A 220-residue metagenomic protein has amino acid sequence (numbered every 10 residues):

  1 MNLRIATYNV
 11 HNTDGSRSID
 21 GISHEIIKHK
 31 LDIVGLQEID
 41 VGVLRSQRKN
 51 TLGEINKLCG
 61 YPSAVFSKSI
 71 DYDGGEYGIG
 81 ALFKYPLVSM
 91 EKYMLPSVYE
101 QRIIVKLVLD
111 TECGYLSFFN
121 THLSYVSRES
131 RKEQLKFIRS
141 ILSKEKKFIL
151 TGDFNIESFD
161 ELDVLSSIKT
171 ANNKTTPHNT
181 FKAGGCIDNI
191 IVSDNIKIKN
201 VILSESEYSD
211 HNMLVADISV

Functional and structural regions predicted by a protein language model:
M1-L58, D71-I79, K136, V220: N-terminal, active-site-proximal structural segment of metallo-dependent hydrolase catalytic domains
N2-N12, E91, Y115-S124: Active-site-proximal beta-strand elements of phosphoester/diester hydrolases
L3, D32-I33, L116, K147-I149 (+1 more regions): Short, Asp-centered acidic motifs that coordinate Mg2+ and/or phosphate in catalytic or ligand-binding sites
Y8-V10, I39, T121-L123, G152-F154 (+1 more regions): Active-site metal-binding loops of divalent metal-dependent hydrolases
N12-G15, V41-L44, Y72-G74, V126-E129 (+2 more regions): Active-site environment of divalent metal-dependent phosphoester hydrolases
D14, I39-Y115, I202-S206: Structured beta-strand-rich core segments of catalytic domains in phosphoester-bond hydrolases
K92-Y93, V108-T111, S143-I149, F154-V220: Metal-dependent phosphoester-hydrolase catalytic domains
L116-D160: Active-site beta-loop-alpha substructure in enzyme catalytic cores, prototypically the cysteine-centered nucleophile
